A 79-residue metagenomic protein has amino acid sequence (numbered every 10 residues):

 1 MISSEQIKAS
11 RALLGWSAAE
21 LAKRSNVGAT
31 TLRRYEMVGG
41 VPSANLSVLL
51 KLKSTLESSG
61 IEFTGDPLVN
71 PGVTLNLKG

Functional and structural regions predicted by a protein language model:
M1-I2: A detector for short, charged/polar N-terminal pre-domain segments
I7-E20: Short basic helix-loop element that most often maps to the first helix and adjoining turn of HTH DNA-binding modules
A12, N26, M37: Residue-level detection of the helix-turn-helix DNA-binding "recognition helix"
S17-R34: Short alpha-helical DNA-recognition segment
A18, G39-P42, F63: Residue-level detector of short coil/turn "hinge" positions at structural boundaries
E36-L49: Short, charge-rich, low-complexity interaction segments located in flexible loops at or near secondary-structure
L46-F63: DNA major-groove recognition helix of helix-turn-helix/homeodomain DNA-binding modules
S58-G79: Short, charged recognition helix plus adjacent turn of helix-turn-helix-like nucleic-acid-binding domains
